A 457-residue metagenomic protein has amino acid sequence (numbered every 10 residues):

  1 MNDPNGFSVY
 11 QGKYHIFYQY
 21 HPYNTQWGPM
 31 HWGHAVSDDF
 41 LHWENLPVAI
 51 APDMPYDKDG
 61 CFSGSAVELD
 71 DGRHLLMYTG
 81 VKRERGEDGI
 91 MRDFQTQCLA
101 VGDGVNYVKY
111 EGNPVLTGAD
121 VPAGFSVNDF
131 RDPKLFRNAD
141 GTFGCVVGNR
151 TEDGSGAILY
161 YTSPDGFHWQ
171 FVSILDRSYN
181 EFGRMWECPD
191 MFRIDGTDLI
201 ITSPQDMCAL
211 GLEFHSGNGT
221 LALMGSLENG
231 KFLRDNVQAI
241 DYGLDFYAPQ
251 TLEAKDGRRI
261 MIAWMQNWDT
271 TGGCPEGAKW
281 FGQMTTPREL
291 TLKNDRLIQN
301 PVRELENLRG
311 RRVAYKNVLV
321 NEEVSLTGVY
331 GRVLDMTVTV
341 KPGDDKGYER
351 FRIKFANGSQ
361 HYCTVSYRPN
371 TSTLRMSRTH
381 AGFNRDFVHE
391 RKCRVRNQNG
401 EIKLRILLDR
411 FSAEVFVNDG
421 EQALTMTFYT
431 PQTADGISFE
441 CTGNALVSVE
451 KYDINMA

Functional and structural regions predicted by a protein language model:
M1-D132, F136-F182, R193-Y242, M265-Y315 (+2 more regions): Beta-rich carbohydrate-recognition and catalytic domains
F192-R193, N444: Juxtamembrane/interface motifs at transmembrane-helix termini
N218-A457: Beta-rich accessory regions
